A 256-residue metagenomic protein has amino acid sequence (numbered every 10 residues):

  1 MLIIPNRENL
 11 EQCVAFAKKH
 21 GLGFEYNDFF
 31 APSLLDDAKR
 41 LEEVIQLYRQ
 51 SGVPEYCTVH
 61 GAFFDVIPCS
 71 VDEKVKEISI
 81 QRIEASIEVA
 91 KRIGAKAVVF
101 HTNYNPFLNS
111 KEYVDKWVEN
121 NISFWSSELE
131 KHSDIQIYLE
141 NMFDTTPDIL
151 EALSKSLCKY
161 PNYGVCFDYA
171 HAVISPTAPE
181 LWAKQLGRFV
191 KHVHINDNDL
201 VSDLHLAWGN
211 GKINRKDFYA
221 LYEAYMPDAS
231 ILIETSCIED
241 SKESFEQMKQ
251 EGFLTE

Functional and structural regions predicted by a protein language model:
M1-A85, T255-E256: N-terminal pre-domain/capping segments
M1-P5, L22-Y26, E55-H60, V98-F100 (+4 more regions): Hydrophobic faces of well-ordered beta-strands that scaffold small-molecule active sites in alpha/beta enzyme cores
L2-Q12, D28-E43, I67-C69, P106-L108 (+4 more regions): Acidic-and-aromatic substrate-binding clefts and catalytic sites of carbohydrate-active enzymes
E11-K18, K96, I149-G164, A172-E256: Histidine-acidic metal/acid-base catalytic patches
A38-E43, V75-I83, V114-I122, E151-A152 (+2 more regions): Charged helix-capping and loop-helix junction motifs
V44-F64, E119-H132, R215-Y222, P227: Alpha-helix-loop-beta-strand connector modules within alpha/beta enzyme cores
F63-F64, V99-F107, I195-L200: Short, basic/glycine-rich phosphate-binding loops at helix/coil junctions that contact nucleotide phosphates
C69-G164: Active-site acidic/histidine proton-transfer and metal-coordination neighborhood in alpha/beta enzyme cores
